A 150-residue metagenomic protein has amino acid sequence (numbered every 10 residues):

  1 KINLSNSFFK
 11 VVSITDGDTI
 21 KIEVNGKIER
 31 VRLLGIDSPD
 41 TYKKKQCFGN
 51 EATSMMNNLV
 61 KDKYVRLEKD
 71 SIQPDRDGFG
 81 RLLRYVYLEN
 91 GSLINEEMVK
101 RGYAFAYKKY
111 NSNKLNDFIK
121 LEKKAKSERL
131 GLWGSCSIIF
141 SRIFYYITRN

Functional and structural regions predicted by a protein language model:
K1-N150: Small beta-barrel nucleic-acid-binding modules, primarily SNase/OB-fold domains and secondarily Tudor-like barrels
